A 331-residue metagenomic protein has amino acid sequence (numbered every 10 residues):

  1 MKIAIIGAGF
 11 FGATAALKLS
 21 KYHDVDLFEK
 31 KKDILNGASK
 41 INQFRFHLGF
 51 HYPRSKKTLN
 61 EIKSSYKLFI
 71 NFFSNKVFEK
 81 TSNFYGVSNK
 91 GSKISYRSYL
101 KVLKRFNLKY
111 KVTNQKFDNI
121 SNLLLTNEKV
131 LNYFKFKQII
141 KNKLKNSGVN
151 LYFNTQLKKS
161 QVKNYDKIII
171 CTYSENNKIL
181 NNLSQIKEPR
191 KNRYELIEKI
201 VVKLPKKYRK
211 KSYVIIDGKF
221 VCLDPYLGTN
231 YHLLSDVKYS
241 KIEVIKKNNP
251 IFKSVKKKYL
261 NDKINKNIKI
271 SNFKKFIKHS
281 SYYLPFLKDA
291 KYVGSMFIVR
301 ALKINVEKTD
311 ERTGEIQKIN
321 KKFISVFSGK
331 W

Functional and structural regions predicted by a protein language model:
K2-D26: N-terminal Rossmann-like FAD-binding beta1-loop-alpha1 element of flavoenzymes
K21-I41: Glycine-rich FAD pyrophosphate-binding loop
L35, K167-I216, Y226-Y231: Central helical "cap/lid" subdomain
Q43-N122, L260: Dinucleotide-binding Rossmann-like beta1-alpha1 core, especially the glycine-rich loop that anchors the ADP
V77-V87, Y110-S147, K321-S328: Helix-loop-beta segment of a Rossmann-like dinucleotide-binding subdomain
L124-S160, K167-L180: Helical element adjacent to the flavin cofactor pocket in flavoenzyme catalytic cores
T229-N230, S240-R300: Flavin-binding catalytic cores
K278-W331: C-terminal catalytic lobe of FAD-dependent flavoproteins
